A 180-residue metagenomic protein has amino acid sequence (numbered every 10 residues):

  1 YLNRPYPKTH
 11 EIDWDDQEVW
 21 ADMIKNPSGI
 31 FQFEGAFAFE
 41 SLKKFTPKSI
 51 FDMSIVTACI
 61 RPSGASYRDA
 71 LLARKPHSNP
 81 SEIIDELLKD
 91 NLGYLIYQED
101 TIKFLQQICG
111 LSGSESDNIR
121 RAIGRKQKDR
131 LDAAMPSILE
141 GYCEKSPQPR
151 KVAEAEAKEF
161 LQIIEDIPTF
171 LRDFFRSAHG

Functional and structural regions predicted by a protein language model:
Y1-G180: Mg2+-dependent phosphoryl-transfer active-site scaffold
